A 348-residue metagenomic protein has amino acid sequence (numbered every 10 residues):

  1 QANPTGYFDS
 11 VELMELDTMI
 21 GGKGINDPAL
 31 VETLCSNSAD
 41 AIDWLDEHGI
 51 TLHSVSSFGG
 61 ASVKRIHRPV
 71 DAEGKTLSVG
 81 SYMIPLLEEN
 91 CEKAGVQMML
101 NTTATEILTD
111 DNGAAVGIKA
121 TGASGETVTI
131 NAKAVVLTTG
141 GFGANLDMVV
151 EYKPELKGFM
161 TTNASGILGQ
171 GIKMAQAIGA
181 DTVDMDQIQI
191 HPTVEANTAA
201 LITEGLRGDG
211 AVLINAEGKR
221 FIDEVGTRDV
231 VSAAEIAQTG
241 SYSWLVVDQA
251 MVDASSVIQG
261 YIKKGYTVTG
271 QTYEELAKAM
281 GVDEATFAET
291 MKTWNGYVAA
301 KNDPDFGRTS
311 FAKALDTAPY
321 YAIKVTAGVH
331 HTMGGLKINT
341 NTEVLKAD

Functional and structural regions predicted by a protein language model:
Q1-I50: Redox-cofactor-proximal catalytic regions of oxidoreductases
I25-L30, W44, H48-G59, D181-D184 (+2 more regions): A short alpha-helix-loop-beta-strand transition element characteristic of N-terminal alpha/beta dinucleotide-binding
V31-E126, N145-M148, H191, V298-T317: Conserved redox-cofactor binding core of oxidoreductases
E106, T286-D348: A glycine-rich dinucleotide-binding beta-alpha-beta segment and adjacent secondary-structure elements that constitute
D110, G122, N215-A216, N339-T340 (+1 more regions): Short, acidic, Ser/Thr-enriched surface-loop or helix-capping motifs
A123-E195, A200: Glycine-rich loop(s) and the adjacent beta-strand/alpha-helix scaffold that form part
A164, L206-G208, H330-T332: Short, small/polar residue-rich loop motifs at catalytic or cofactor-binding pockets
L168, I172-E284: An anion/pyrophosphate-binding glycine-rich loop and adjacent beta-alpha core in soluble alpha-beta enzymes
